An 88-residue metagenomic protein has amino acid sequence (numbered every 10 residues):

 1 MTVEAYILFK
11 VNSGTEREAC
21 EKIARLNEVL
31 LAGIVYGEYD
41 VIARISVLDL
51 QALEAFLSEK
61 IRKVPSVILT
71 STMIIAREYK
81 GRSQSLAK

Functional and structural regions predicted by a protein language model:
M1-K88: A compositional/biophysical signature of low hydrophobicity enriched in polar/charged and small residues
